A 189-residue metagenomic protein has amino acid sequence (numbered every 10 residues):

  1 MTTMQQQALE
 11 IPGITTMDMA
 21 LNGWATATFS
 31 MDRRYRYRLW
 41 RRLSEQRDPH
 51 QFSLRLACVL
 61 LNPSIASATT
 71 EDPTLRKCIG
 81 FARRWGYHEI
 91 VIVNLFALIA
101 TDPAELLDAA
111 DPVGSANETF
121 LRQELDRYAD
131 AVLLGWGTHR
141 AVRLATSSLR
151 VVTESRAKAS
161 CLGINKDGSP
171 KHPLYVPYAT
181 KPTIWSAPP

Functional and structural regions predicted by a protein language model:
M1-D72: Active-site and ligand/interface coordination hotspots across diverse enzymes and nucleic-acid-associated assemblies
R55, H88-E89, K158: Residues at the starts of beta-strands that form the adenosine-phosphate
V59, V93, L134-G135: Short hydrophobic segments within beta-strands
P63-I65, A97, H139: Short, glycine/serine-rich, charged loops/turns that create anion-binding and catalytic segments at active sites
T70-T74, L144-T146: Residues at alpha-helix caps and immediate loop-helix transition turns in enzyme cores, especially N- and C-cap
L75-R83: Short catalytic helix/loop segments, enriched in acidic residues and glycine and frequently bearing histidine
H88-E105: Short connector loops at secondary-structure junctions
L106-P189: Glycine/proline-rich loop-helix segments at beta-alpha junctions forming the active-site rim of enzyme cores
